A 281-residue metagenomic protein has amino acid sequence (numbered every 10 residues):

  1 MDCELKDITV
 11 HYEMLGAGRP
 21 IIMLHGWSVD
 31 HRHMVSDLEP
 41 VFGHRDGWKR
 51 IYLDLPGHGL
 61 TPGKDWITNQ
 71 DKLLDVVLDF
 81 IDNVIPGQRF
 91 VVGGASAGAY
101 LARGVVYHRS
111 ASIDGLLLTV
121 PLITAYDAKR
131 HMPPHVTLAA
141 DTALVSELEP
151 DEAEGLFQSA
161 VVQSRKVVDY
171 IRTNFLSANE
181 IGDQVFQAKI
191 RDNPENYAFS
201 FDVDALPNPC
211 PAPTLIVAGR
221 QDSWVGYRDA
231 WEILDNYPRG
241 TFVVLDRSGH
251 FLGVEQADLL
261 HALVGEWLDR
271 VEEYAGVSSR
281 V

Functional and structural regions predicted by a protein language model:
I8-P62: Conserved HGGG/HGGXW glycine-rich cap/lid loop of the alpha/beta-hydrolase fold
K49-G93, A262: Active-site loop/oxyanion-hole signature of alpha/beta-hydrolase fold enzymes
G94, G98, A102: Gly/Ala-rich beta-loop-alpha elbow adjacent to hydrolase catalytic centers
R103, Y107, G115-E147: Flexible "cap/lid" loop of the alpha/beta hydrolase fold
D127-A128, M132, E147-N208: Conserved alpha/beta-hydrolase catalytic His-Asp/Glu region
C210, I216-A218: Short beta-strand/loop motif that positions the catalytic acidic residue of the alpha/beta-hydrolase fold
Q221-V225: Acidic catalytic loop of the alpha/beta-hydrolase fold
S248-H261: Catalytic histidine-centered segment of alpha/beta-hydrolase-like enzymes
